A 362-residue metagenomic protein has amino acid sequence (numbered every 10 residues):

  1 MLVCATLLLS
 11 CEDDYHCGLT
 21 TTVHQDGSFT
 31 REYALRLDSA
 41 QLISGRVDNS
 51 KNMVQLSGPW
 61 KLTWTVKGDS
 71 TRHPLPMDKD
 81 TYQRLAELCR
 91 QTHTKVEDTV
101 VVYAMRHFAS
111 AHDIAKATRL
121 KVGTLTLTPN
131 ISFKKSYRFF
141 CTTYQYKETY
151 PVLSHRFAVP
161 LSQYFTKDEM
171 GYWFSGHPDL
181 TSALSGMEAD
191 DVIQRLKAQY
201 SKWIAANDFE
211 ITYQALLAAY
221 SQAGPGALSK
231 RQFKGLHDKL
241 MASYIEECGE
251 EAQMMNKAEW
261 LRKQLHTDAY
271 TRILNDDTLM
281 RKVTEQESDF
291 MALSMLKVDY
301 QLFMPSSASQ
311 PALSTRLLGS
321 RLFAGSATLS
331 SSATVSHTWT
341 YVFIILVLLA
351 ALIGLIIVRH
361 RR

Functional and structural regions predicted by a protein language model:
M1-L2: Sec-dependent signal peptide recognition, specifically the positively charged N-region followed immediately by
L7-S10: C-terminal motif of bacterial Sec signal peptides marking the signal peptidase cleavage site
E12-R84: Start-of-domain marker
A34, R46-D48, L317, L346-A350: General N-terminal targeting signals
K51-M53, G123-T126, A350: Short, low-complexity, polar/charged sequence segments that are solvent-exposed and flexible
L62-L346: Mature, soluble, non-transmembrane domains
A350-R362: Juxtamembrane interface at the cytosolic side of transmembrane helices
